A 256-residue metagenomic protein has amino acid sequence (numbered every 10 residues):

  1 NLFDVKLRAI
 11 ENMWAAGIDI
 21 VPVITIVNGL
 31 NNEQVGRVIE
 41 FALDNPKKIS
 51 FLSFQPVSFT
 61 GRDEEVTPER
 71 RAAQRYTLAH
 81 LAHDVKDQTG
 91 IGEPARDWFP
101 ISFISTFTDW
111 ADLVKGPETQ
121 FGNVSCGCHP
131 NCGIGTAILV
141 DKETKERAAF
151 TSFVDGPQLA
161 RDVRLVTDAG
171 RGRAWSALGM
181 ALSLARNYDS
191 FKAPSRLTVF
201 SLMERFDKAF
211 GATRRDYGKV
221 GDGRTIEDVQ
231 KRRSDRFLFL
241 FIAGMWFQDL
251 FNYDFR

Functional and structural regions predicted by a protein language model:
N1-P56: Radical SAM/AdoMet-radical enzyme domain recognition
F3-L7, V35-R37, A72-D87: Well-ordered, non-membrane alpha-helical segments in soluble/globular domains
D19, K47-I49, D84-P94: Structural alpha-beta junctions
G29, I49-H80, G92-G116, G135-V140: Flexible glycine/acidic-rich beta-alpha junction loops that bind and position SAM and/or redox cofactors in anaerobic
E40-L43, R70-R75, G156-Q158: Short, low-complexity, polar/charged sequence segments that are solvent-exposed and flexible
S53-P56, V85-T89, D168-G172: Short C-terminal domain-edge/linker segments immediately following a structured domain
G116-R256: Radical SAM enzyme core and accessory elements
